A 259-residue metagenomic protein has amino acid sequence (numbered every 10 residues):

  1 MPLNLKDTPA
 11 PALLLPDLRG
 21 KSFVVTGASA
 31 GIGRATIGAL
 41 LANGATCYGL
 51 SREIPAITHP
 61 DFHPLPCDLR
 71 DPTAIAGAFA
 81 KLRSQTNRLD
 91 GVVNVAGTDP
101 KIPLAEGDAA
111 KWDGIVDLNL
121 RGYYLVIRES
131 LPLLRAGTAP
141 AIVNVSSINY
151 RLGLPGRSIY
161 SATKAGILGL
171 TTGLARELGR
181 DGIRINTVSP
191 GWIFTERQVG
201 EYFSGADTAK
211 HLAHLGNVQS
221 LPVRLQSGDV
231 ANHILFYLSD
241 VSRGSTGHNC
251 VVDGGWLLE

Functional and structural regions predicted by a protein language model:
P2-L15, L152, L235, T246-E259: Short C-terminal tail/terminal secondary-structure segment of NAD(P)H-dependent dehydrogenase/reductase domains
S29-A30: Conserved glycine-rich cofactor-binding loop
P103-L104, K111-V116, L215: Substrate-binding pocket helix/loop in short-chain dehydrogenase/reductase
Y124-I127, V223-V252, L257-L258: C-terminal substrate-recognition "lid" of short-chain dehydrogenase/reductases
I127, T163, T171: Active-site helix of classical SDR
P132, R176-R180, R243: Alpha-helical segment proximal to the catalytic Tyr-Lys
S147: Residue(s) in the substrate-gating loop at a strand-loop-helix junction that position the organic substrate next
